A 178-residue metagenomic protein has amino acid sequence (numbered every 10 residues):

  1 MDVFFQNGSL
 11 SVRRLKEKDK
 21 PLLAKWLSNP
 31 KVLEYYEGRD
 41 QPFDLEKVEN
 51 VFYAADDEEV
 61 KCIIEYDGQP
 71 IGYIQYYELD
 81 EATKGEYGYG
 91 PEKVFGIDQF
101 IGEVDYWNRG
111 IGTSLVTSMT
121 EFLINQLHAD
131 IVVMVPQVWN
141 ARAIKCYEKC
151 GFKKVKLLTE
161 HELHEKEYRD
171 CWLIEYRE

Functional and structural regions predicted by a protein language model:
L10-K25: A short beta-loop-alpha structural element at the N-terminal edge of CoA-dependent acyl/N-acetyltransferase catalytic
K31-V51: Conserved GNAT-fold acetyl-CoA-binding loop/helix
K47-Y106, R177-E178: Acetyl-CoA-dependent GNAT
G102, N108-F122, I144-K149: Conserved acetyl-CoA-binding loop-helix of GNAT-fold acetyltransferases
N125-V135: Conserved GNAT acetyl-CoA-binding A-motif
M134-I144, H161-Y168: Conserved beta-strand-loop-alpha-helix junction that forms the acyl-donor binding cleft
E148-L158: Conserved acetyl-CoA-binding loop of GNAT-fold acetyltransferases
